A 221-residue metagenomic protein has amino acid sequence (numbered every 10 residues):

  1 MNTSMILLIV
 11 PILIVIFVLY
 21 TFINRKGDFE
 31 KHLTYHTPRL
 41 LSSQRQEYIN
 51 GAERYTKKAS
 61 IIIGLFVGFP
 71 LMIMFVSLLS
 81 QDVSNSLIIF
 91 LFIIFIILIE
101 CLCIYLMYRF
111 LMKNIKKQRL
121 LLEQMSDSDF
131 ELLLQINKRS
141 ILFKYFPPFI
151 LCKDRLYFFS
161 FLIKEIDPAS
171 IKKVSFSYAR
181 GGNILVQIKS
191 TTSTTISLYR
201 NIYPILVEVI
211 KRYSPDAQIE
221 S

Functional and structural regions predicted by a protein language model:
M1-I12, I61, M74-I99: Hydrophobic alpha-helical transmembrane segments
L8-D28, I99-L111: Hydrophobic alpha-helical membrane-embedded segments
E30-Y55, L91-F149: Anionic N-terminal interaction surfaces
Y55-F69: Select subsegments of transmembrane alpha-helices in polytopic membrane proteins, especially boundary-proximal
P147-C152, K164, Q187-K189: Short, exposed beta-strand/loop patches in secreted or surface proteins that constitute
L156, E165-R180: Phosphoinositide-dependent membrane-docking surfaces
I163-E165, T194: Short, surface-exposed beta-strand-loop junctions and turns on beta-sheet-rich folds
K173-S221: Acidic, Ser/Thr- and proline-rich intrinsically disordered linker/docking segments of eukaryotic scaffolds
